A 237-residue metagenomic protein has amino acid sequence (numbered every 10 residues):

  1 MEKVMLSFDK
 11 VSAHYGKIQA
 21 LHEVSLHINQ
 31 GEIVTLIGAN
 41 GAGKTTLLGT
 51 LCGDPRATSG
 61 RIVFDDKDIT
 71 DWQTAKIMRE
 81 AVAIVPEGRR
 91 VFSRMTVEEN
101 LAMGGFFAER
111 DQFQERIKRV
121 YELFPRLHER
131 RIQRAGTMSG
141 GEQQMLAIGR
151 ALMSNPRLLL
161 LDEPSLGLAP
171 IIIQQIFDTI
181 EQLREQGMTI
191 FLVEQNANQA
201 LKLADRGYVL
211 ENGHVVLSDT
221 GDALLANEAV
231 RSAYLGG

Functional and structural regions predicted by a protein language model:
E2-G237: Glycine-rich phosphate-binding loops of nucleotide-dependent enzymes
